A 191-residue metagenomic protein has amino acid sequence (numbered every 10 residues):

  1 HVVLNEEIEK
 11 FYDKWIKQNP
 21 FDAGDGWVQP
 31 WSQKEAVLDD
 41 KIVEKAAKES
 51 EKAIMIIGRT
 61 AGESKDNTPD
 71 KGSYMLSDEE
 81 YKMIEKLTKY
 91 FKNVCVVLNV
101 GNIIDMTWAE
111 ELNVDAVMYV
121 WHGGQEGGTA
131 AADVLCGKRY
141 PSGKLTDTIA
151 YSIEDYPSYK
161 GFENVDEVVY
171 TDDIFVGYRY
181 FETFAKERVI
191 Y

Functional and structural regions predicted by a protein language model:
H1-Y191: C-terminal non-catalytic regions of proteins with extracellular/luminal or membrane-system context
